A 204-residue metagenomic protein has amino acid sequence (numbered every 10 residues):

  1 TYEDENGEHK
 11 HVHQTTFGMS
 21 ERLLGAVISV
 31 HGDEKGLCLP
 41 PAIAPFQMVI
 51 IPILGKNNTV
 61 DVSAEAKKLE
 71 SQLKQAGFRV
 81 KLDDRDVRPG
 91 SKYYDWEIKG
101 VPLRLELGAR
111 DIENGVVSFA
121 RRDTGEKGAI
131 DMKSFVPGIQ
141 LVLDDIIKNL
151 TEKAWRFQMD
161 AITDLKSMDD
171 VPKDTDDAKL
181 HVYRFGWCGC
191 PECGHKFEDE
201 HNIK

Functional and structural regions predicted by a protein language model:
T1-K204: NTP/phosphate- and nucleic-acid-binding module
